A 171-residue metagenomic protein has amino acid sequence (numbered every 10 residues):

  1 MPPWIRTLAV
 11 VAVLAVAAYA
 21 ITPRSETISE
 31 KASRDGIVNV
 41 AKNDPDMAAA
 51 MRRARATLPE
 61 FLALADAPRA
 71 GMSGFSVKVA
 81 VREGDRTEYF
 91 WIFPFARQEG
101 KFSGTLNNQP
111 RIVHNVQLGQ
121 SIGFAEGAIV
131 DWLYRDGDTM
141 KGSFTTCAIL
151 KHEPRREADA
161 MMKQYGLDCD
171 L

Functional and structural regions predicted by a protein language model:
P2-W91, F95-L171: Mixed-charge, low-complexity intrinsically disordered regions
